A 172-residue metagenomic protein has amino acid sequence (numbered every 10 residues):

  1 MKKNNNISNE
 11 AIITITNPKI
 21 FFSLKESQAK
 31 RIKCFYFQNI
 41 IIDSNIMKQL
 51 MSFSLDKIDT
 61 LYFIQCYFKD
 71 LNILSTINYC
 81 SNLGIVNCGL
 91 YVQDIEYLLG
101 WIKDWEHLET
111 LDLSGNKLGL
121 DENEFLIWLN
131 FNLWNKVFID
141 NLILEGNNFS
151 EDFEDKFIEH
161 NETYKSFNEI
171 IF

Functional and structural regions predicted by a protein language model:
M1-N6, K19-K30, I46-D56, D70-Y79 (+3 more regions): Leucine-rich repeat
N4, E10-I12, F37-N39, L61 (+5 more regions): Low-complexity, intrinsically disordered short peptide segments enriched in small/polar/basic residues
N5, E10, N17-P18, Q38-N39 (+4 more regions): Intrinsic-disorder/low-complexity loop/linker signature
I7-I13, R31, G84-Y91, E109-K117: Acidic/glycine-enriched edge-of-secondary-structure segments
T14-F22, I41-K48, Q65-N72, G89-E96 (+2 more regions): Short, solvent-exposed loop/turn at the beta-strand->alpha-helix junction within individual leucine-rich repeat
F35, D59-L61, L83-V86, L111-L113 (+2 more regions): Conserved hydrophobic beta-strand positions in leucine-rich repeat
V137-F172: Leucine-rich solenoid repeat scaffolds
